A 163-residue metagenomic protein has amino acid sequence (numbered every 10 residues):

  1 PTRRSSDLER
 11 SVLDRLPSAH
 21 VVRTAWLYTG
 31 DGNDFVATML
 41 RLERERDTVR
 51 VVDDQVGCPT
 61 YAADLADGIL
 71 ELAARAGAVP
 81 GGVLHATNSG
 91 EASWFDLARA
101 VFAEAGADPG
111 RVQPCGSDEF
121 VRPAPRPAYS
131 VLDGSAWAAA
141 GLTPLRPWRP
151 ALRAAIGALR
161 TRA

Functional and structural regions predicted by a protein language model:
P1-S5: Short, small-residue-biased leader/transition segments that mark boundaries at the very start of proteins
S11-G57, A63-D64, L70: NAD(P)-dependent short-chain dehydrogenase/reductase
W26, F35, W94-L97, W148: Tryptophan-centric aromatic hotspots in well-structured domains and transmembrane helices
G57-T60, A92, L132, T143-R146: Residue-level signal for the nucleotide or nucleotide-sugar donor/cofactor binding architecture
L65, I69, A86, L97 (+2 more regions): Non-catalytic, hydrophobic alpha-helical segments
G68, R75-A124, A163: Mid/C-terminal beta-alpha module of Rossmann-like enzyme folds, strongest in SDR-family dehydrogenases/epimerases
D118-A138: A hydrophobic C-terminal alpha-helical subdomain
W148-A163: Amphipathic terminal alpha-helices
